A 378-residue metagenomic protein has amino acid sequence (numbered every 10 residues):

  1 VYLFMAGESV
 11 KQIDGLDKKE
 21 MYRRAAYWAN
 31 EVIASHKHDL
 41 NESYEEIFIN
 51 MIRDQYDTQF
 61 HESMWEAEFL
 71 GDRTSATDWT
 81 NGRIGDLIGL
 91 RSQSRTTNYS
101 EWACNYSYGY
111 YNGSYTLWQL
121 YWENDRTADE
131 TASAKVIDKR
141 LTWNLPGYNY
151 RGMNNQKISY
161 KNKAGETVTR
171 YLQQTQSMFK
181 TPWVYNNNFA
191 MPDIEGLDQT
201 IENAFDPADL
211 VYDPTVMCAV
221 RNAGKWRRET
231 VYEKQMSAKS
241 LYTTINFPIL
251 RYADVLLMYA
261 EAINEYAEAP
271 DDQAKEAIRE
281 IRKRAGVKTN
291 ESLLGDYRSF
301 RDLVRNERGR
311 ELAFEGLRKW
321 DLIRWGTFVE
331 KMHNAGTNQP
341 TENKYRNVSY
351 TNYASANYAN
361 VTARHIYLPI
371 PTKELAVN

Functional and structural regions predicted by a protein language model:
V1-Q12, K18-S35, W65-A67, L141-W143 (+5 more regions): Extended, hydrophobic/aromatic-rich amphipathic alpha-helical segments that build helical scaffolds
Y2-I201, E330-M332: An aromatic- and glycine-enriched ligand-binding surface/loop that stacks and positions planar moieties
I13-D14, Q156, E268, K319 (+1 more regions): Residue-level detector of alpha-helical recognition elements and their boundaries
H36-Y44, N264-D271, V287-N290: Surface-exposed helix-capping loop/turn segments at secondary-structure junctions
F48-S114, K239-I249, D272-I278, R282 (+1 more regions): Long, intrinsically disordered, low-complexity segments
D86, L90, K135, V216 (+2 more regions): Coiled-coil-like amphipathic alpha-helices with heptad-repeat character
K139, W143, G147-I281: C-terminal substrate/ligand-recognition segments
